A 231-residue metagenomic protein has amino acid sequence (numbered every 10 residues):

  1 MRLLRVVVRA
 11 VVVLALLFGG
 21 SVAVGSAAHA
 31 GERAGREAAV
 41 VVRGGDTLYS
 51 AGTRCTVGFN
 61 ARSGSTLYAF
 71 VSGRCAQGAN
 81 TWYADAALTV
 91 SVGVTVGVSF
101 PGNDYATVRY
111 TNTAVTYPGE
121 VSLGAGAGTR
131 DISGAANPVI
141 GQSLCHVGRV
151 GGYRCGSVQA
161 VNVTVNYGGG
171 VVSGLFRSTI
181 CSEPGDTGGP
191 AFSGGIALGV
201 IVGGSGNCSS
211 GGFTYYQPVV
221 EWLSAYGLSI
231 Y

Functional and structural regions predicted by a protein language model:
M1-A30: Secretory targeting and sorting signals
S26, T53, R154: Residue-level signal for beta-strand positions within conserved beta-sheet cores that form or flank
R36-S133, V147, V163-Y231: Catalytic histidine site
R149-G151: Alpha-helical transmembrane segments of helical membrane proteins, especially in multi-pass transport, channel
R154-T164: Short beta-strand-centered aromatic/proline hotspots
